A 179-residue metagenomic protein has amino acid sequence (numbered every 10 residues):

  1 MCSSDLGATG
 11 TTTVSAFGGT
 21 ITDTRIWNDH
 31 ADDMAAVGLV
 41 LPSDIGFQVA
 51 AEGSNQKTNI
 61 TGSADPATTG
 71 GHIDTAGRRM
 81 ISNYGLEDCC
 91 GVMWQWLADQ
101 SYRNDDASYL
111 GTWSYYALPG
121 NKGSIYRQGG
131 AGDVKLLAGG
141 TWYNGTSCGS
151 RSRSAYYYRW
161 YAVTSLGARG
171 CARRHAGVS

Functional and structural regions predicted by a protein language model:
S4-D88: Short aromatic-cysteine micro-motif
D5, W96, R173-H175: Residue-level marker of positions within ordered structural domains that often coincide with functionally constrained
G18-R25, P42, S114, L118-S179: Disulfide-stabilized, aromatic/cysteine-rich ligand-recognition loop
V40-P42, G85-D88, M93-W96, L136 (+1 more regions): Structural recognition of the beta-strand scaffold that forms the well-ordered cores of secreted hydrolase catalytic
F47-Q48, M93, Q100-Y102: Solvent-exposed loop/turn segments at secondary-structure junctions within structured extracellular/periplasmic domains
P66-G71, Y109, S114-A117, N121: Short, charged, low-hydrophobicity "junction" segments
A98-G111: Cytochrome P450 core scaffold surrounding the K-helix E-X-X-R motif and the conserved "meander" helix-loop region
